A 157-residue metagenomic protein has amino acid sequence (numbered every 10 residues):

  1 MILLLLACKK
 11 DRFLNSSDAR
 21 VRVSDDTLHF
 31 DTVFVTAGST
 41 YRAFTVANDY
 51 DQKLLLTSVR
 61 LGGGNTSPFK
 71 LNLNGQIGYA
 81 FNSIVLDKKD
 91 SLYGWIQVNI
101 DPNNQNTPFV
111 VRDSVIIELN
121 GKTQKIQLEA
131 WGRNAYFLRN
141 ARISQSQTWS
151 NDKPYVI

Functional and structural regions predicted by a protein language model:
L4-A7: C-terminal motif of bacterial Sec signal peptides marking the signal peptidase cleavage site
K9-R12, D101-N134: Terminal connector regions
K9-T32, G38-T40, D49-Q97, P102: Surface-exposed binding patches on compact interaction domains or structured appendages
Y41-D49, I96, V111-E118: Buried hydrophobic-core signal for structured, non-transmembrane domains
S58-R60, V98, G121, G132 (+1 more regions): A mature extracytoplasmic/lumenal domain signature
I126-K153: Low-complexity, Pro/Ser/Thr- and charge-rich linker/hinge segments at domain boundaries
Y155-I157: Beta-strand-rich extracellular passenger or scaffold domains
